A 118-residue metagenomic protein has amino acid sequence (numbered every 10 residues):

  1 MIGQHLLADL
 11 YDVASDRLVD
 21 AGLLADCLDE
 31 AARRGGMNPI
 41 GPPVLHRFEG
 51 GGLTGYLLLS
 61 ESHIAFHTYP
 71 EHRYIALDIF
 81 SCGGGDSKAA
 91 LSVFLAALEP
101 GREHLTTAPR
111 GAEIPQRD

Functional and structural regions predicted by a protein language model:
M1-D118: Polybasic/polar functional segments that serve as interface/processing modules
